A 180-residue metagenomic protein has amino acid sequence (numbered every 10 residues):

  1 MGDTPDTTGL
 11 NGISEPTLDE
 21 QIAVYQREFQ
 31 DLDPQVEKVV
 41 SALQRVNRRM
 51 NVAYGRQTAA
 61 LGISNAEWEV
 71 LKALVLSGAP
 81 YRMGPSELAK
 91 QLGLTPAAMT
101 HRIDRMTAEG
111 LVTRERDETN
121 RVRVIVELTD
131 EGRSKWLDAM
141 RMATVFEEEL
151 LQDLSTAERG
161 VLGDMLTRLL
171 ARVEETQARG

Functional and structural regions predicted by a protein language model:
M1-L61: N-terminal leader segment of winged-helix/HTH proteins
P34, R48-T95, Q177-G180: N-terminal helix-turn-helix DNA-binding core of bacterial DNA-binding proteins
E37-V40, Q44, R48, G93 (+3 more regions): Short amphipathic alpha-helical segments with heptad-repeat character
A42, E69-A73, S134, V161: Pre-recognition alpha-helix immediately N-terminal to the DNA-recognition helix within helix-turn-helix or winged-helix
N47, L170-V173: A structural signal for well-ordered alpha-helices, especially hydrophobic packing surfaces of coiled-coils
A73-S77, M165, R172: Short amphipathic alpha-helical elements of helix-turn-helix/winged-helix folds
I103-D164: Charged, amphipathic alpha-helical coiled-coil/dimerization segments
